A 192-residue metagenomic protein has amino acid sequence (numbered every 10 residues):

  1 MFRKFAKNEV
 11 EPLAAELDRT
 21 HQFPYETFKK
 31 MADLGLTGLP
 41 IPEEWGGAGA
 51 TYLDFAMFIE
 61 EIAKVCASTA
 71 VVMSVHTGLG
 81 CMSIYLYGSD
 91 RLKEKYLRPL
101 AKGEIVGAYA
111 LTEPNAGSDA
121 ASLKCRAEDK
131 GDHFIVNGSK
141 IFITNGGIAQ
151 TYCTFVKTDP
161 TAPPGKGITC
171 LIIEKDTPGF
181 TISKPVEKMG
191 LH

Functional and structural regions predicted by a protein language model:
M1-S74, R91-K95, P99-K102, V106: Amphipathic, small/basic residue-rich leader segments at the start of a protein or domain
I59, C81-I84, L97, C153 (+1 more regions): Conserved protein kinase catalytic domain
V71-R91, G117-A120: N-terminal glycine-rich flavin-associated loop
L100, N115-S118, F142-N145, T161-A162 (+1 more regions): Short Gly/Pro-enriched turn/cap motifs at secondary-structure boundaries
S122, D176-H192: Flexible, small-/acidic-enriched active-site or ligand-binding loops
C125-E128: A structural signal for short hydrophobic beta-strand segments in well-ordered beta-sheet cores
H133, N137-S183: A short core secondary-structure module
